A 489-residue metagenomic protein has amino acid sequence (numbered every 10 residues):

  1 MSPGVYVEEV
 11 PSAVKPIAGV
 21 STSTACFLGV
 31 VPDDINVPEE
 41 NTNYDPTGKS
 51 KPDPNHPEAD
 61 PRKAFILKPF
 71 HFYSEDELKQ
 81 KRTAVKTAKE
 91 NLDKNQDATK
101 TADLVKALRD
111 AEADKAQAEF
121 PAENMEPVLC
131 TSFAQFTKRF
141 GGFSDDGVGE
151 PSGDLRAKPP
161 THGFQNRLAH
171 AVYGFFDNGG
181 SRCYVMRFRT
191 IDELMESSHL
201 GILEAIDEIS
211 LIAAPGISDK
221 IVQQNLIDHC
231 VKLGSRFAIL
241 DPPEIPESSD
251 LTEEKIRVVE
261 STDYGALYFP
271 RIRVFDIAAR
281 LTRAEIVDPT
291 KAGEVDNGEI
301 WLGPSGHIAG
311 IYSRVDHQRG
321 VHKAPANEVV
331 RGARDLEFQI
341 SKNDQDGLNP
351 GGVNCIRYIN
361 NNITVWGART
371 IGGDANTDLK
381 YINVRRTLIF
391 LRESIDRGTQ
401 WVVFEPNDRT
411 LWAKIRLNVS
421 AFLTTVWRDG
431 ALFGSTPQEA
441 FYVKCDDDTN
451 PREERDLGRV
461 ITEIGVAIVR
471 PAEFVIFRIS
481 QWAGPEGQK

Functional and structural regions predicted by a protein language model:
M1-Y184, S198-K489: Structured, hydrophobic secondary-structure cores that serve as assembly/anchoring elements
R189-I191: Short, flexible loop segments at the rims of nucleotide/cofactor-binding pockets, characterized by
L194-M195: Phosphate-interacting basic helix/loop segments used at nucleotide- and nucleic-acid interfaces
